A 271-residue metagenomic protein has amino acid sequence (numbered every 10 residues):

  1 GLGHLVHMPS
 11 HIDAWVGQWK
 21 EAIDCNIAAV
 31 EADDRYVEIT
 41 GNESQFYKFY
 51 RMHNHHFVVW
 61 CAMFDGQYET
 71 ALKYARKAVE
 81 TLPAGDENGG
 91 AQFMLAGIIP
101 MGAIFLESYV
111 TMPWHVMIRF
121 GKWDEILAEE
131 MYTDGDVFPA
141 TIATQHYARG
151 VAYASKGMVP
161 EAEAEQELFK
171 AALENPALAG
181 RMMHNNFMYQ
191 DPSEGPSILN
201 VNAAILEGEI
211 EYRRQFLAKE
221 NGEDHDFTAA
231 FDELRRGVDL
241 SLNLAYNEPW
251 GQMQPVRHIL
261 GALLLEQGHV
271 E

Functional and structural regions predicted by a protein language model:
G1, S44-Q45, V79-N88, L95-A103 (+4 more regions): Solenoid-like repeat scaffolds
G3-V6, Q45-K48, M52, E107 (+6 more regions): Start-of-helix signal in alpha-solenoid helical-repeat scaffolds, especially tetratricopeptide repeats
M8, W15, F57, M112 (+6 more regions): "A position-specific structural signal for the A-helix of alpha-solenoid helical repeats
W19, N26, K48-G85, V110-M117 (+1 more regions): Extended catalytic-interface subdomain
W19, Y68, W123, V159 (+3 more regions): TPR-repeat structural position
N26, D33, A75, L82 (+6 more regions): Inward-facing hydrophobic residues that define packing positions of alpha-helical scaffold repeats
